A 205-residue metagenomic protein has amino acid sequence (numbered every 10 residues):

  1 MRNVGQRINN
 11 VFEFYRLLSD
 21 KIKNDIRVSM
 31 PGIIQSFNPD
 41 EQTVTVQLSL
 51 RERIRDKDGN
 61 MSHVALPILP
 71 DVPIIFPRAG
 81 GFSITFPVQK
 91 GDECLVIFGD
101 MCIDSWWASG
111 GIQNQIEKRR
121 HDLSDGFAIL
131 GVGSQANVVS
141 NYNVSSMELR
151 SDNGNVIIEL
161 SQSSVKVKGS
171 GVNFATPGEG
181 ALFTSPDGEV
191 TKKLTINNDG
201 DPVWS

Functional and structural regions predicted by a protein language model:
M1-R2, S205: Absolute protein N-terminus
R2-K168: Hydrophobic packing positions characteristic of elongated beta-solenoid/beta-helix-type spike/fiber shafts
G154, S161-D201, S205: Intrinsic low-complexity, repeat-rich intrinsically disordered segments enriched in small/flexible residues
